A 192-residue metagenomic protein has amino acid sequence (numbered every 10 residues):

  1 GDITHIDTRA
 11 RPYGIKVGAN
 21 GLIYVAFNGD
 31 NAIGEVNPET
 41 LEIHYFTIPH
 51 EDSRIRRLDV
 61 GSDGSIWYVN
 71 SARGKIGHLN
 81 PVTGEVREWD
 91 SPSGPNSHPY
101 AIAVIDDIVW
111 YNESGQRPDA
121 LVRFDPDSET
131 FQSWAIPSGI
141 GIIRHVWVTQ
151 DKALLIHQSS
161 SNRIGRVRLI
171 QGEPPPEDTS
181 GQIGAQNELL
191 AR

Functional and structural regions predicted by a protein language model:
G1, N37-L41, N80-G84, D125-E129 (+1 more regions): Short loop/turn segments that connect beta-strands within beta-propeller blades
H5-R9, T47-E51, D90-G94, A135-G139: Surface loop/turn motifs at the tips and blade-to-blade linkers of beta-strand repeat domains
R11, G29, R54, A72 (+4 more regions): Beta-rich catalytic cores
V17-N20, V60-D63, V104-D106, V148-D151: Residue-level detector of Asp-centered blade-edge/turn motifs that repeat once per structural unit in beta-propeller
I23-G29, I66-A72, V109-Q116, I156-S160: Conserved beta-strand positions in repeat-built beta-propeller and related beta-rich domains
N31-E35, K75-H78, D119-V122, R163-R166: A short loop-to-beta-strand structural motif that recurs across blades of beta-propeller domains
P137-R192: Blade-level signature of beta-propeller repeat domains, shared across WD40, Kelch, NHL, RCC1 and BNR/Asp-box propellers
